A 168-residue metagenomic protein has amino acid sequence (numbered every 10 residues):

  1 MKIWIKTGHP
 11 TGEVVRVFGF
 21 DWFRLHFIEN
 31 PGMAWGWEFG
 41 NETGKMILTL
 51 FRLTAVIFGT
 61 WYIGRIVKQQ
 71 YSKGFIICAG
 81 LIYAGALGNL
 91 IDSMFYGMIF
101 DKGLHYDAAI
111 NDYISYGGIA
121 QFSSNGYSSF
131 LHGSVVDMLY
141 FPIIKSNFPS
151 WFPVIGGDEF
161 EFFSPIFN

Functional and structural regions predicted by a protein language model:
M1-N168: Alpha-helical transmembrane bundles and membrane-interface segments of multipass inner-membrane proteins
